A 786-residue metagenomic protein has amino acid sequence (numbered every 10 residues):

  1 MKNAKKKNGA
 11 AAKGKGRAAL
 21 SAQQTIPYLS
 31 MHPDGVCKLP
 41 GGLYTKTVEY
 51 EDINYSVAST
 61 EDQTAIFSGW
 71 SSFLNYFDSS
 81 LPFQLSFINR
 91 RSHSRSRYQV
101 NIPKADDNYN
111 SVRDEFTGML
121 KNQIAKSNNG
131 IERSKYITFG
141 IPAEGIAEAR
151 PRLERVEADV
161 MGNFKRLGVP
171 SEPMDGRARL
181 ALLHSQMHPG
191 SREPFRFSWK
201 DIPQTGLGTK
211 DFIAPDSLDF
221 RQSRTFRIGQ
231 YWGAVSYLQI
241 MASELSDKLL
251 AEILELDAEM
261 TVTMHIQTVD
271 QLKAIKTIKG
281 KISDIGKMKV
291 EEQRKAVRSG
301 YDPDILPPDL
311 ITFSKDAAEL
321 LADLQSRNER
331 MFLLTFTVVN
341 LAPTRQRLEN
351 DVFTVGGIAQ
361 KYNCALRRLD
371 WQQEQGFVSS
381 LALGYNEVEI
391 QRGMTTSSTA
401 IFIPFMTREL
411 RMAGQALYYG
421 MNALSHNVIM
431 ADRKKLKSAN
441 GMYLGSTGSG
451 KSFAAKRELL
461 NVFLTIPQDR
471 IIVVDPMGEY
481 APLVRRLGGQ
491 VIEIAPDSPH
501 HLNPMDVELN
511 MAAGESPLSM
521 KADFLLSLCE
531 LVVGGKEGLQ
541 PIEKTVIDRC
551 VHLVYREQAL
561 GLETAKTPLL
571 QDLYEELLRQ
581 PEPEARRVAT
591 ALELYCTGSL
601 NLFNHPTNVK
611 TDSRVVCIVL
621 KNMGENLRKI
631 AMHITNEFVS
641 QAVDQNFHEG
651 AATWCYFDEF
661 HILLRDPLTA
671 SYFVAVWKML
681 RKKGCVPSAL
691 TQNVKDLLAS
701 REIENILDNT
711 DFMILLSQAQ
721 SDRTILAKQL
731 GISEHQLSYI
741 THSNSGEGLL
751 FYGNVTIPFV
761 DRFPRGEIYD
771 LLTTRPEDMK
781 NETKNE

Functional and structural regions predicted by a protein language model:
M1-F405: Extended, folded cores of ATP/NTP-driven motor/assembly subunits in large transport and secretion machines
I53, T60-S79, R90, E252-L254 (+11 more regions): P-loop NTPase motor domains
Y443: Hydrophobic anchor at the beta1->P-loop junction of P-loop NTPases
K451: Conserved lysine of the Walker
A454: Hydrophobic positions on the alpha1 helix immediately C-terminal to the Walker A/P-loop
N461-I472, A642: Post-Walker A helix-loop "phosphate-sensing" segment adjacent to the P-loop in P-loop NTPases
G488-I492, E702-L715: A short helix-turn-beta junction within AAA+ P-loop NTPase domains corresponding to the substrate/partner-engaging
L730-N785: Conserved P-loop NTPase
